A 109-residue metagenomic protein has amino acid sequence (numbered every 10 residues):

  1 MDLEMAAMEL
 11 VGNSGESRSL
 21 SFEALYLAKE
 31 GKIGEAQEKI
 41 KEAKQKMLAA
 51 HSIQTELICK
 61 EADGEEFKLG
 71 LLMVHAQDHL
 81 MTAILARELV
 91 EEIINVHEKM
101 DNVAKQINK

Functional and structural regions predicted by a protein language model:
M1-K109: Terminal alpha-helical segments
